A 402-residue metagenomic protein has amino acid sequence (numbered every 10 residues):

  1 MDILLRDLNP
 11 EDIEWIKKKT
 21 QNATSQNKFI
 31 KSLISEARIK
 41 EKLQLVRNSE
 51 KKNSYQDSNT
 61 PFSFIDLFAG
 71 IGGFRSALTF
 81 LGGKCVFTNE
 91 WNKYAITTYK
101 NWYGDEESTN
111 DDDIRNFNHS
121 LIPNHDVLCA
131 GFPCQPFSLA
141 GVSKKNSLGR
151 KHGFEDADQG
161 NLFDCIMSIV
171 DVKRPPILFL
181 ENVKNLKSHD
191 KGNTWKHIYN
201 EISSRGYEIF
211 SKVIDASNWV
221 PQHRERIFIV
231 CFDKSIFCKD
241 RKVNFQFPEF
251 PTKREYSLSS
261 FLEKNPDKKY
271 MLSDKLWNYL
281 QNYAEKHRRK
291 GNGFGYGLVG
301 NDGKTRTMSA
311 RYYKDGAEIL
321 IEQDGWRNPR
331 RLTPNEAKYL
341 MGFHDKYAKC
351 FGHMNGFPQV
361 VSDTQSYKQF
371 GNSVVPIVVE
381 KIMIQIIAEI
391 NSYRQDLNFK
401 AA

Functional and structural regions predicted by a protein language model:
M1-T20: Short Lys/Arg-rich basic patches
L5, E11, A37-D57: RNA-binding accessory domains that recognize and position tRNA/RNA substrates
L5, K40-E41, K275-A402: C-terminal target-recognition/interaction regions appended to catalytic cores
W15, T24-L45: Short, basic amphipathic alpha-helical segments that act as recognition/interaction helices in nucleic-acid-binding
K17, T79, I96-G104, Y199-S203 (+1 more regions): Class I S-adenosyl-L-methionine
T24, K28, G160, Q369-I377: Short, conserved micro-motifs enriched in small and acidic residues
N48-R174, K184-K187, N193: Core alpha/beta nucleotide-donor-binding catalytic domains of modification enzymes
F117-V127, F137-T307, R311-Y313: Class I S-adenosyl-L-methionine
